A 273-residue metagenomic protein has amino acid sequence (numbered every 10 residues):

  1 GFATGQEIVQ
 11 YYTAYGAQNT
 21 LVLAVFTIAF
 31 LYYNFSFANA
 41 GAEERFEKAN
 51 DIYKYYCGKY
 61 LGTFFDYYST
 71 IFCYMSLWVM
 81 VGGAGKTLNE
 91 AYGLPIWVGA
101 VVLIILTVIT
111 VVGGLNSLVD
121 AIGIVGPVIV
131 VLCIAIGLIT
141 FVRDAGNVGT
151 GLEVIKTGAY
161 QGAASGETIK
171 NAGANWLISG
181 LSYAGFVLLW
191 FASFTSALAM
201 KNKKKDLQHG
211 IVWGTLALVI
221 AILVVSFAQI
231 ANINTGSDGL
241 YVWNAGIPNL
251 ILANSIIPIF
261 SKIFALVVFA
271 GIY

Functional and structural regions predicted by a protein language model:
G1-A3, V22, S69-C73, L77 (+3 more regions): Hydrophobic, membrane-embedded alpha-helices of multi-pass small-molecule transporters
Q10-N39, G214-L223, S261-K262: Extracellular loop-to-transmembrane helix junctions
T13, A40-E43, M80-A91, I104-G126 (+1 more regions): Membrane-water interface regions at transmembrane-helix termini and the short interhelical loops of multi-pass membrane
A14-T20, E43-F72, E90-I96, I247-F264: Transmembrane-helix boundary/entry motifs in multi-pass membrane transporters
L21-I28, T63-Y74, E90-G114, L118 (+3 more regions): Transmembrane alpha-helical segments of multi-pass small-molecule transport proteins
N34-A38, V142-T150, S182-Y183, A199 (+1 more regions): Extracellular/periplasmic helix-exit of transmembrane alpha-helices
K54-D66, G126-F141, Y160, G214-V224: Small-residue-rich segments of transmembrane alpha-helices in multi-pass membrane proteins, especially helix faces
T157-T168, Q229-S261: Membrane-interface interhelical connector segments
